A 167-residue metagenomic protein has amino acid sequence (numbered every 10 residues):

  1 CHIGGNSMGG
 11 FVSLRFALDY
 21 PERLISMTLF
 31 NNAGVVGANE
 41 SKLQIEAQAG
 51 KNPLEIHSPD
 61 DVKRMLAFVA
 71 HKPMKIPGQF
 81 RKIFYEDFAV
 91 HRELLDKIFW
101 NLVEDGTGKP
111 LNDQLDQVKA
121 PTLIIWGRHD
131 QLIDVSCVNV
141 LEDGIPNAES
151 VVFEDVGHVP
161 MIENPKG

Functional and structural regions predicted by a protein language model:
C1-S7: Alpha/beta-hydrolase fold nucleophile elbow
S7-G10, Y20: Active-site loop->helix "elbow" adjoining a glycine-rich segment at hydrolase catalytic centers
L14-D19, R23-S58: Flexible "cap/lid" loop of the alpha/beta hydrolase fold
R23-I25, I145-A148, V156: Core-facing hydrophobic residues within beta-strands of well-ordered domains
A38-L43, I56-Q117: Conserved alpha/beta-hydrolase catalytic His-Asp/Glu region
V118, I124-W126, D130: Short beta-strand/loop motif that positions the catalytic acidic residue of the alpha/beta-hydrolase fold
Q131-C137: Conserved alpha/beta-hydrolase "acid-adjacent" motif
F153-K166: Catalytic histidine-centered segment of alpha/beta-hydrolase-like enzymes
